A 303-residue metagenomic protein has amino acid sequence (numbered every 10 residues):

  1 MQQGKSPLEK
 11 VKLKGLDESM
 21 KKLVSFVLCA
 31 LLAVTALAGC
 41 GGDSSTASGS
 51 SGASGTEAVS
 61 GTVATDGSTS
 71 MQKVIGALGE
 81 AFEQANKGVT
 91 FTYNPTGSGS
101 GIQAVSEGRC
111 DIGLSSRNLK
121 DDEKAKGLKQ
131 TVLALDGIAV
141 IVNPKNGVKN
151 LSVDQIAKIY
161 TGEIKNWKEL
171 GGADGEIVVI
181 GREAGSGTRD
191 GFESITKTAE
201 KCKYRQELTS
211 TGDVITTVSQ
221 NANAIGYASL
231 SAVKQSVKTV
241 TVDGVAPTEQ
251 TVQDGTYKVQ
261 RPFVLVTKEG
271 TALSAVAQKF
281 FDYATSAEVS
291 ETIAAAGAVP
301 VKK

Functional and structural regions predicted by a protein language model:
Q3, E18-L23: Positively charged n-region of N-terminal signal peptides that target proteins for export
G4, G15, G49-G52: Residue-identity detector for glycine
G4-K5, A30: Compositionally biased, intrinsically disordered low-complexity segments enriched in polar/proline residues
S6-P7, G76: Alpha-helical and His/Cys-centered functional microenvironments
E9-V11, D17-E18: Acidic, Ala/Val/Gly-enriched low-complexity intrinsically disordered segments
K22-L31: Sec-dependent N-terminal signal peptides
L23, G41-G99, Q103-K303: Exported/periplasmic ABC-transporter solute-binding proteins
T35-G39: C-terminal motif of bacterial Sec signal peptides marking the signal peptidase cleavage site
